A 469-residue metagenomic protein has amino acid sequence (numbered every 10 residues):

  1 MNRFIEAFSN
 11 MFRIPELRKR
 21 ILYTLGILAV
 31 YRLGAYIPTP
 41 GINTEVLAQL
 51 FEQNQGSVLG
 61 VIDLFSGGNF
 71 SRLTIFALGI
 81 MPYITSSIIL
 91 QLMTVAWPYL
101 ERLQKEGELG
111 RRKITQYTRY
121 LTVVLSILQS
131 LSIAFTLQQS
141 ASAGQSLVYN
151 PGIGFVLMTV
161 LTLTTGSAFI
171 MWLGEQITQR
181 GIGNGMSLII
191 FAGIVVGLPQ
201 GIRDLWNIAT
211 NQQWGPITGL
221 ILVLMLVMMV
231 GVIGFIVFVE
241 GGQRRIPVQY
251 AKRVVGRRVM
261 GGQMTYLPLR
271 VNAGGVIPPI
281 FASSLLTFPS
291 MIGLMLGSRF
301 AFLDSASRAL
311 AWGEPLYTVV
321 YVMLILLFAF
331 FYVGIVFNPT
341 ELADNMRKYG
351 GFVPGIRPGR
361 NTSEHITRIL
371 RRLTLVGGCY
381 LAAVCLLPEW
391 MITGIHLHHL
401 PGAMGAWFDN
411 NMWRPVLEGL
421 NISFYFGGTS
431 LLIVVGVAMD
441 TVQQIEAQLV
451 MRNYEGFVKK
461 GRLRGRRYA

Functional and structural regions predicted by a protein language model:
M1-Q104, L109-A469: N-terminal cationic and glycine-rich segments that engage phosphates or anionic surfaces
